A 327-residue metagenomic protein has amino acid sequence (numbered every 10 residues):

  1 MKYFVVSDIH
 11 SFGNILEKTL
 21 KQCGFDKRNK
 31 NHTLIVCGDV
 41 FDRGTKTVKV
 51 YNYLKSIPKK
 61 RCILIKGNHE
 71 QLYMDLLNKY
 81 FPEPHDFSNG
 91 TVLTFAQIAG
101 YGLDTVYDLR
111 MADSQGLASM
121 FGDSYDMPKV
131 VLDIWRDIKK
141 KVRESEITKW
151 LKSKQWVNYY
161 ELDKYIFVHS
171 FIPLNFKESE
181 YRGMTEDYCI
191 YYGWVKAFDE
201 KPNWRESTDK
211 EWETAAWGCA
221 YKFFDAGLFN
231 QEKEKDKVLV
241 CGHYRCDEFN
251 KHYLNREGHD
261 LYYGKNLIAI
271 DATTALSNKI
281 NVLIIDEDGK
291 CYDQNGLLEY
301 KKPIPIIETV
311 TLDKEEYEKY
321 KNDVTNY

Functional and structural regions predicted by a protein language model:
M1-I57: N-terminal active-site segment of His-dependent metallophosphoesterases
V6-S7, I35-G38, L64-N68, F167-V168 (+2 more regions): Active-site neighborhood of phospho(di)ester-bond hydrolases with catalytic His/Asp-centered motifs
H10-N14, D42-G44, E70-M74, F229-Q231 (+2 more regions): Active-site environment of divalent metal-dependent phosphoester hydrolases
R28-N29, S56-P58, N230-K233, L254-Y263: Short, conserved loop/helix-junction motifs that constitute active-site signature segments in enzyme catalytic cores
V48-Y51, K55-N158: Active-site neighborhood of divalent metal-dependent phosphoester bond hydrolases
R136-K251: His/acidic metal-ligating clusters that form di-metal
G242-T273: A conserved acidic, glycine/proline-rich C-terminal tail/linker
Y263-N322: Binuclear metal-dependent phosphoesterase catalytic core
